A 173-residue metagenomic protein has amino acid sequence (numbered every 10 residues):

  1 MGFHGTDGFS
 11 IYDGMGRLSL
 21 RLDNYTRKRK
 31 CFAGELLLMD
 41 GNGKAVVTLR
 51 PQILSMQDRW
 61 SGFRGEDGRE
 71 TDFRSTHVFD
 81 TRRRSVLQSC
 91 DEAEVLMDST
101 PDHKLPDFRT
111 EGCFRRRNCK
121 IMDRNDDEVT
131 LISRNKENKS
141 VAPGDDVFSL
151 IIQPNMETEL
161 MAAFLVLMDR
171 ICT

Functional and structural regions predicted by a protein language model:
M1-E35, G41-K44, Q57, G68-T173: Low-complexity or membrane-interfacial segments used for flexible interactions
K44-R50: Mid-chain, structured segments of secreted extracytoplasmic proteins
